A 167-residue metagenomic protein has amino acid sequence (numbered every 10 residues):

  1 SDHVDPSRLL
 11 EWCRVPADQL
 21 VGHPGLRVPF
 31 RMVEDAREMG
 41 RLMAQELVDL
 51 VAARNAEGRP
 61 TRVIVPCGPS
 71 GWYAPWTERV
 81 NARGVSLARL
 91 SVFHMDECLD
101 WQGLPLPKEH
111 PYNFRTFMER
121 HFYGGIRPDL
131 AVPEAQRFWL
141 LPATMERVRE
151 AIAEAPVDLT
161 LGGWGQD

Functional and structural regions predicted by a protein language model:
S1-V63, N81: N-terminal glycine-/serine-/threonine-rich phosphate-binding loop
V4, R8-R27, V85-G163: Ligand-binding beta-strand-loop-alpha-helix segment within the catalytic cores of soluble metabolic enzymes
R31, A74-T77, S91: Boundary/activation segment at the start of structured domains
A44-N55, T77, N81, E119-Y123 (+2 more regions): Generic structural signal for well-ordered alpha-helical scaffold segments
P60-P66, T160-L161: Short glycine-rich phosphate-binding loop at a beta-alpha junction
V65-S70, W164-Q166: Glycine-rich beta-strand-to-loop/alpha-helix junction loops that act as flexible
G68-W72, C98-L99: Short active-site-proximal "capping" loops at secondary-structure junctions
S70-V85: Glycine-rich loop at the start of a catalytic domain that most often binds anionic cofactors/ligands
